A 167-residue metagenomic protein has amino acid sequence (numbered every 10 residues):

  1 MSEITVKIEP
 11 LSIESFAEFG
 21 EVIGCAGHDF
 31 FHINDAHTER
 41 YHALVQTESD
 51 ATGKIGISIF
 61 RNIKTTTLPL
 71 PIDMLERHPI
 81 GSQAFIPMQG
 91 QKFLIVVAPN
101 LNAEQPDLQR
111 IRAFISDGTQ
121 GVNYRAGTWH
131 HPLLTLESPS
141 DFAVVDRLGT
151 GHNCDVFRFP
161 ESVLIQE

Functional and structural regions predicted by a protein language model:
M1-A113, D146, G151-H152, F157 (+1 more regions): Non-catalytic, conserved peripheral segments adjacent to functional cores
F85, V122, H131-T135: Short beta-strand His + acidic residue motifs that chelate non-heme Fe in jelly-roll/DSBH and cupin folds
L94-I95, N123, H131, V144: Short hydrophobic/aromatic-rich beta-strand segments that constitute the beta-sheet cores of beta-sandwich/beta-barrel
I115-W129: Conserved metal-binding segment of the jelly-roll/cupin
T128-D155, P160: A short beta-strand-loop micro-motif that forms or neighbors metal/cofactor- and ligand-binding patches at active-site
